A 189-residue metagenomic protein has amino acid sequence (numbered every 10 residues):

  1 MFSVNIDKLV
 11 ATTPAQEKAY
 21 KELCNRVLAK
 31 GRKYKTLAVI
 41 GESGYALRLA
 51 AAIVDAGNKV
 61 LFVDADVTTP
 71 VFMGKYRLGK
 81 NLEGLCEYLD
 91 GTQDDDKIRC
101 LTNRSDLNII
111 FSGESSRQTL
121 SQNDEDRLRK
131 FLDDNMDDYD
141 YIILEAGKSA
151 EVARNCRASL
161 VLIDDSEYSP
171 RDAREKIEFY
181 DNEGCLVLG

Functional and structural regions predicted by a protein language model:
F2-L28, R32, I40-S43, F62-D137: P-loop/Walker-type NTP enzyme "switch/lid" segment
Y34-A52: Glycine-rich P-loop/Walker A and Walker A-like loops and their local beta1-loop-alpha1 context in P-loop NTPases
K35-T36, G57-L61: Residues that mark the start of a beta-strand
V39-S43, D64-V67, G113-E114, E145-K148 (+2 more regions): Structural motif
A51-I53, E151-V152: Hydrophobic/aromatic ligand-binding patch that stacks against planar heteroaromatic rings of cofactors or nucleotides
A56-G57, D138: Conserved dinucleotide-binding and phosphotransfer motif residues
N58-K59, D106, A158, G184: Residues at the starts of beta-strands that form the adenosine-phosphate
Q122-G189: Conserved catalytic-core segment of NTP-binding enzymes
